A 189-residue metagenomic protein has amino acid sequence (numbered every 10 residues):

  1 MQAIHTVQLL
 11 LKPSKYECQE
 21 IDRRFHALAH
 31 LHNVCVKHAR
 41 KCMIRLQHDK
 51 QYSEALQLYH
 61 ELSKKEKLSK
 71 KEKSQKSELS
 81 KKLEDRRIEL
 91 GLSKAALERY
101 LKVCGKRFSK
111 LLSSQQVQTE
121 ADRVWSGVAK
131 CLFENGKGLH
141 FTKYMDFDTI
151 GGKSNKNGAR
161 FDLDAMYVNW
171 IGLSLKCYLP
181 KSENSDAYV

Functional and structural regions predicted by a protein language model:
M1-V189: Nucleic-acid substrate recognition interfaces
